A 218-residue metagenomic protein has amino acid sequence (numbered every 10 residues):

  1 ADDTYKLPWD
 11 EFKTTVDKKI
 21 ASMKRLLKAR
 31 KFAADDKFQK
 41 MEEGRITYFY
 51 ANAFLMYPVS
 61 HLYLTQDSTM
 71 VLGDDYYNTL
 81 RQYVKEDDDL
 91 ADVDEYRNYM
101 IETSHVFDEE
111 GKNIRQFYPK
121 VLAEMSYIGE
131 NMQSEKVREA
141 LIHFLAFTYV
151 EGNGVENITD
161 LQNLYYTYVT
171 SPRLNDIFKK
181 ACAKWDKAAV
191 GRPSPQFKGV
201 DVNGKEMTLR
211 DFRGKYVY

Functional and structural regions predicted by a protein language model:
A1-M207: Oxidative protein folding and maturation machinery
M207-Y218: Short active-site neighborhood of thiol/selenol oxidoreductases, capturing the structured segment around
